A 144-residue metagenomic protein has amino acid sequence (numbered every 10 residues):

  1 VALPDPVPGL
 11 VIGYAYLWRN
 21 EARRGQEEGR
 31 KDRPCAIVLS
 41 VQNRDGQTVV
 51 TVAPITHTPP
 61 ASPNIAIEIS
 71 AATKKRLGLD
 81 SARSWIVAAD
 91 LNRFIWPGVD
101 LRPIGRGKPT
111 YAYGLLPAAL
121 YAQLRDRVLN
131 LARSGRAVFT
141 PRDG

Functional and structural regions predicted by a protein language model:
P4, I69-G144: C-terminal terminal-subdomain/extension
P8-G9: Loop/turn positions that initiate beta-strands
R19: Conserved short histidine dyad/triad with adjacent acidic residue
R24-D32, I37-R76: Compact nucleic-acid interaction/catalytic patches
